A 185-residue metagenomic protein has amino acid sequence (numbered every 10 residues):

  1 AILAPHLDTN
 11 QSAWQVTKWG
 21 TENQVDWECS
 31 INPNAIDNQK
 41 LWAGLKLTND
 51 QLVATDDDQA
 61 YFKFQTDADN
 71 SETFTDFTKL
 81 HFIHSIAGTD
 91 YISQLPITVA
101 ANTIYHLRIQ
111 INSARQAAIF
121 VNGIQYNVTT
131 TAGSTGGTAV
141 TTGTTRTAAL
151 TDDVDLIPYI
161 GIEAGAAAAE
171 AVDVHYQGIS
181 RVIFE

Functional and structural regions predicted by a protein language model:
A1-K79: Secretory/extracellular carbohydrate-interaction modules and structurally similar beta-sandwich "look-alikes"
G20-E22, T98-N102, N112, T151 (+1 more regions): Surface-exposed coil/turn segments at beta-strand junctions on protein surfaces, enriched
W27-C29, L41-A43, L107, P158 (+1 more regions): Hydrophobic residues positioned within well-ordered beta-strands of beta-sheet architectures
W27-C29, N102-N112, A117-I119: Short tryptophan-centered beta-strand motifs in secreted/extracellular beta-sheet-rich domains of glycan-recognition
H84-H106: Short, aromatic/His-centered strand-loop micro-motif at the edge of beta-sheets
Y91, Y126-N127: Short, isolated positions in well-ordered beta-strands
F120-I124: Short strand-turn-strand beta-turns centered on an Asx-Gly dipeptide
A139-E185: Ligand-recognition surfaces built from glycine- and aromatic
